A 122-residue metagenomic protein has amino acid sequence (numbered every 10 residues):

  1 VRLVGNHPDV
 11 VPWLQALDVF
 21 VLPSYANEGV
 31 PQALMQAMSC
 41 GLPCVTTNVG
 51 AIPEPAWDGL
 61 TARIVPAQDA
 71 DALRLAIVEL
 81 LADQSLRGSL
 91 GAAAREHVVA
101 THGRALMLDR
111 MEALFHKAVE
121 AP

Functional and structural regions predicted by a protein language model:
V1-G5: Nucleotide-activated donor-binding/catalytic signature segment of Leloir-type glycosyltransferases, i.e., the conserved
N6-H7, W13-L17: Short alpha-helical donor nucleotide-sugar binding micro-motif in glycosyltransferases
V11, G29-S39, P53-E54, L60: Short alpha-helical segment that forms part of, or immediately flanks, the ligand-binding pocket in carbohydrate-active
Q15-G29, L42: Acidic donor-binding loop of glycosyltransferase active sites
Q36-A37, V45, L73: Short hydrophobic faces within alpha-helices
P43-T46, A56: Short hydrophobic beta-strand element within catalytic cores of glycosyltransferases and related nucleotide-activated
D58-G59, R63-A70, E79-S85: Conserved acidic donor-binding segment of nucleotide-sugar-dependent glycosyltransferases
A72-L75, E79, L86-T101, M107-A113: A short, well-ordered alpha-helix in the C-terminal region of glycosyltransferases
